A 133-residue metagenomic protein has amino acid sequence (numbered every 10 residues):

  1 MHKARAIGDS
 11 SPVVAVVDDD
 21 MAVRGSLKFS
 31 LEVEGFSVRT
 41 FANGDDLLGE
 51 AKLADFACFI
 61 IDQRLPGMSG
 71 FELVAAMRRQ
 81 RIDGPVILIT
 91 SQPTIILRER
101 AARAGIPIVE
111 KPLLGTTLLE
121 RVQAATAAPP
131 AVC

Functional and structural regions predicted by a protein language model:
M1-A15, M21-A22, K28, L114-C133: Non-catalytic signal-transmission and effector/linker regions of two-component phosphorelay proteins
R24, P66: The feature encodes the CheY-like receiver
T40-C58: Acidic, metal-coordinating helix/loop segments flanking the phosphotransfer/catalytic sites of two-component signaling
A42-N43, S69-E72: Acidic catalytic/metal-coordinating carboxylates
G49, F71-I82: Short amphipathic alpha-helix used as the core "switch/output" element in two-component signaling
D62: Active-site residues of response regulator receiver
E72, Q92-V109, T116, E120: Alpha4 helix (beta4-alpha4-beta5 surface) of REC/receiver domains from two-component response regulators
